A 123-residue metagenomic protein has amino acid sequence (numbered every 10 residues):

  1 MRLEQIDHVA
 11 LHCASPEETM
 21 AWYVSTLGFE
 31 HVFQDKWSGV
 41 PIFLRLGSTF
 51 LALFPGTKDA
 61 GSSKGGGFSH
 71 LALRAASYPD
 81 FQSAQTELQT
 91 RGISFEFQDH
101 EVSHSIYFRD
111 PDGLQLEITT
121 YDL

Functional and structural regions predicted by a protein language model:
M1-E18, L71-L73: N-terminal beta-strand motif that seeds the catalytic metal site of vicinal oxygen chelate
M1-R2, Q85-L123: Vicinal oxygen chelate
L3-Q5, K64-F68, D99-H100: Short glycine-enriched loop/turn motifs at secondary-structure junctions
H12-L51: Core segments of cupin and vicinal oxygen chelate
E18-M20, Y78-S83: Short, conserved charged micro-motifs
V40-I42, S69, H104-I106: Short beta-strand micro-motifs in enzyme catalytic cores
G47-L51, K58, Y78-F81: Short, charged/polar surface micro-motifs in flexible loops or helix N-caps
F54-K58, T120-L123: Acetyl-CoA-dependent GNAT
